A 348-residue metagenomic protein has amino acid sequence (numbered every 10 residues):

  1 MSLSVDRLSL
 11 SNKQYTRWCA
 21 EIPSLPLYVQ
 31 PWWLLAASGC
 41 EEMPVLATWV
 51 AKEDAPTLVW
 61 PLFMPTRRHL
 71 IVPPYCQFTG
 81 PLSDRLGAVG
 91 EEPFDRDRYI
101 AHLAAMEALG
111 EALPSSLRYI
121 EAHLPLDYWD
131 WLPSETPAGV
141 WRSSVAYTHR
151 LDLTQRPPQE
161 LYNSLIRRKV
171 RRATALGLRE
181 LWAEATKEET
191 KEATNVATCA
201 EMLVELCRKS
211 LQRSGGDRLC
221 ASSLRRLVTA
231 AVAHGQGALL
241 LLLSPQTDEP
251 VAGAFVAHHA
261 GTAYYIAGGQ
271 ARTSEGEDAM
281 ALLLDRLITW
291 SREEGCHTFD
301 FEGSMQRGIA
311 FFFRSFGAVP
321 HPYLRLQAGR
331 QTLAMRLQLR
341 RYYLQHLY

Functional and structural regions predicted by a protein language model:
S2, L124-R179, T298, G303-Y348: Terminal substrate-recognition subdomain of acyl/acetyltransferases
L3-E53, L62-R68, D127-T148, R156-S274: A conserved beta-strand-loop-helix scaffold within acyl/acetyltransferase catalytic domains
T16, G110, V170, I288 (+1 more regions): Short glycine-/small-residue-rich flexible loop motifs, especially phosphate/cofactor-binding loops
M43-V45, P114-Y119, G237, C296: Short, high-confidence coil segments that cap the C-terminus of an alpha-helix and link into the following beta-strand
L58-P61, R118-L124, L181-A183, L241 (+1 more regions): A structural signal for short, well-ordered beta-strand segments and their strand-loop junctions that often border
P73-P125: A gly/proline- and charged-residue-enriched helix-loop-helix capping module
D95, R225-Q338: Aromatic (often tryptophan-rich) hydrophobic motifs at membrane interfaces
